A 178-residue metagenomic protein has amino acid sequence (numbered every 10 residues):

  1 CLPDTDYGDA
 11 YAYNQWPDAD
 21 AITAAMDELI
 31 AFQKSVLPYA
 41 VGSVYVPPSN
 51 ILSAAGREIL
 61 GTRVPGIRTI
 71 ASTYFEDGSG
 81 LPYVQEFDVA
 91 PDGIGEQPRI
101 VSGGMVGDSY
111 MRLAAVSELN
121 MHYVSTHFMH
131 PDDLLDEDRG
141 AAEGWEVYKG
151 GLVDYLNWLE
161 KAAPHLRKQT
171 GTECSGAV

Functional and structural regions predicted by a protein language model:
C1-A55, P131: Metal-dependent polysaccharide deacetylase catalytic core of the NodB/CE4 family, i.e., the active-site-bearing domain
T5, G107-S109, D136-A141: Short conserved micro-motifs at the rims of enzyme active sites and ligand-binding pockets
T23, D27, A31-L37, G61-E86 (+1 more regions): C-terminal domain-boundary segment and adjacent tail
L37-Y39, T62, D88-A90, E118-H122: Extracellular/periplasmic catalytic domains that process cell-envelope and extracellular macromolecules
G42-V44, G66-R68, I94-E96, V124-F128: Structural preference for beta-strand elements that scaffold enzyme active sites
G56-L60: A short acidic, amphipathic alpha-helical/loop segment
R68-E76, G93-G107: Extracellular glycoside hydrolase catalytic/binding regions
E76-E86, M105-V116: Alpha-helical scaffolding within the catalytic cores of extracellular/periplasmic polymer-degrading hydrolases
